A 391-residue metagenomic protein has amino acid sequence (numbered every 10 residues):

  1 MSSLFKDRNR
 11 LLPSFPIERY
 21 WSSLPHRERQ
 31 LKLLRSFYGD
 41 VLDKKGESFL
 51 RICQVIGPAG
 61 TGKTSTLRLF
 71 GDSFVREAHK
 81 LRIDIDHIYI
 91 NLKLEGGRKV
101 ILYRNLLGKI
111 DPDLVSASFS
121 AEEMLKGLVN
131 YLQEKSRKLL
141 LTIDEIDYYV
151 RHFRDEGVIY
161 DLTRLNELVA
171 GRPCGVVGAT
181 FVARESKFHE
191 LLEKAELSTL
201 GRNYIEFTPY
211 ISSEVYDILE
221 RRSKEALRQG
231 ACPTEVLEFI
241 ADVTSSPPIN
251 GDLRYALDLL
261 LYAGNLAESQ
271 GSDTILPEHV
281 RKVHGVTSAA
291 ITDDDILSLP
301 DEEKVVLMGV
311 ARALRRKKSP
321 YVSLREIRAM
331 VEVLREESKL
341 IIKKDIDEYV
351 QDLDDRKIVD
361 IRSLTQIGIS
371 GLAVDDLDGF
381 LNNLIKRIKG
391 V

Functional and structural regions predicted by a protein language model:
M1-L50, S73: A short, basic N-terminal segment
S2-P16, E47, D84-D86, L94-I218 (+5 more regions): Mid-core helix/loop region of P-loop NTP-binding domains shared across ATPases and GTPases
F37, V243, Y262, L266 (+2 more regions): Short amphipathic alpha-helical elements of helix-turn-helix/winged-helix folds
G46-L69: Walker A/P-loop nucleotide-binding motif
D72-I83, D113-L114: Post-Walker A helix-loop "phosphate-sensing" segment adjacent to the P-loop in P-loop NTPases
L266-T292: Conserved C-terminal helix/linker of AAA+ ATPases
S288-G309, A313-K318: Short alpha-helical segments that sit at the start of domains
L314-V391: Terminal-proximal interaction/regulatory segments of ATP-powered molecular machines
